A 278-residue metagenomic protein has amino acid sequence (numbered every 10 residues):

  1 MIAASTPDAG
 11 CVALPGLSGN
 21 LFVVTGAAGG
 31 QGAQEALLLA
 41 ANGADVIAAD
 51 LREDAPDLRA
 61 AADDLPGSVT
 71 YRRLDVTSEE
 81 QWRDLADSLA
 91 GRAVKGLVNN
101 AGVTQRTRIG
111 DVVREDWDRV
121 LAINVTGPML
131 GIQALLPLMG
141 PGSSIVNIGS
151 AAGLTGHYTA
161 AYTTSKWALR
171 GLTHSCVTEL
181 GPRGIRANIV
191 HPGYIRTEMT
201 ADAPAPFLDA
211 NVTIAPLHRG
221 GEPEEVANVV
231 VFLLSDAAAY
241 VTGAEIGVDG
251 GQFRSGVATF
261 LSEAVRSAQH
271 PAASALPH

Functional and structural regions predicted by a protein language model:
I2-A13, T242-H278: Short C-terminal tail/terminal secondary-structure segment of NAD(P)H-dependent dehydrogenase/reductase domains
V12-I47: Canonical Rossmann dinucleotide-binding motif of NAD(H)/NADP(H)-dependent dehydrogenases/reductases, specifically
R108-I109, D116-D118, N211: Substrate-binding pocket helix/loop in short-chain dehydrogenase/reductase
M129, L138, R219-V248, F253: C-terminal substrate-recognition "lid" of short-chain dehydrogenase/reductases
I132-Q133, H174: A short, exposed helix-loop element centered on a Lys and neighboring polar residues
P137, T178-P182, A239: Alpha-helical segment proximal to the catalytic Tyr-Lys
V146-A168, T173-P182: Catalytic loop of short-chain dehydrogenase/reductase
